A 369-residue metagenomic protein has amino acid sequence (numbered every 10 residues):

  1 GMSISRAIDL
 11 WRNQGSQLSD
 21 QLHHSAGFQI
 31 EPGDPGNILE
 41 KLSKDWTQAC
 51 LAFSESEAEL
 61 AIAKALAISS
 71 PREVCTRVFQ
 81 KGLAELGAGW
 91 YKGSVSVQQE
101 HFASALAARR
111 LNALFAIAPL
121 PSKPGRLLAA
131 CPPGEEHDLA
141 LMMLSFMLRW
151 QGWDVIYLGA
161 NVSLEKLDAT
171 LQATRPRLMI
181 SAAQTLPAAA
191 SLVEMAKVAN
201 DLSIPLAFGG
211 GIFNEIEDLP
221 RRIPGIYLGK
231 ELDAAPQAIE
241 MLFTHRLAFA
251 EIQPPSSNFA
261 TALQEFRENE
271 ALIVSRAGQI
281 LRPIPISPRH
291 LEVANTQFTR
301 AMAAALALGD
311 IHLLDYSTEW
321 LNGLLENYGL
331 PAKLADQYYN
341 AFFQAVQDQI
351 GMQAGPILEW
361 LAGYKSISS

Functional and structural regions predicted by a protein language model:
G1-P35: Short amphipathic recognition helices of helix-turn-helix/homeodomain-type DNA-binding modules
G1-S3, R177-V193, A234-L242, Q253-A262: Short, basic, helix/turn surface patches
I4-L18, L106-I117, A235-R246: Short, structured interface segments
N37-L42, E57, Q297: Alpha-helix N-cap/N′ positions at the starts of helices
S43-A107, H137, Q151, S317-S369: Long, amphipathic alpha-helical coupling/dimerization segments that relay conformational signals between
S54, P236-N340, Q347-S369: Core of compact, soluble alpha-helical bundle domains
S104-P205: Conserved mid-sequence domains
Q184, S191-R246: Glycine-rich beta-alpha loop elements in corrinoid/cobalamin-binding modules across cobalamin-dependent enzymes
